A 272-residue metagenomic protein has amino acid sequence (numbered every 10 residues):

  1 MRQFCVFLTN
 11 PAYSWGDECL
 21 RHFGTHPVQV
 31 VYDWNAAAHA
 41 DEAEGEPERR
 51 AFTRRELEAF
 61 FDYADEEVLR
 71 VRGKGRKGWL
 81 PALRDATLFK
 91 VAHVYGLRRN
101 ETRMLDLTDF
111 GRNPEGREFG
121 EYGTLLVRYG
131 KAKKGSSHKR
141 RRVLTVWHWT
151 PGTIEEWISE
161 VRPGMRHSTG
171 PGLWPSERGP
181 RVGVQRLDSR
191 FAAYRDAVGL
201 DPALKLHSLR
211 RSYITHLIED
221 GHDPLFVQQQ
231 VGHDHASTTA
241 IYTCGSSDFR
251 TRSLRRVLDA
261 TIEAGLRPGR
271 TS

Functional and structural regions predicted by a protein language model:
M1-H22, P81, V146: Non-catalytic DNA-binding core/recognition domains of DNA-processing enzymes
N10-C19, A92-E121, L225: Short, charged phosphate-coordinating catalytic segments
G24-V30, M104-T153: Conserved tyrosine-mediated DNA breakage-rejoining catalytic core shared by Y-recombinases
E46, K133-E155, T169-F191: C-terminal catalytic core of Y-nucleophile DNA break-rejoin enzymes
A59-R99: Basic, Lys/Arg- and aromatic-enriched nucleic-acid-binding interface segment
V71-G75, D188-Q229, H233: Short, basic (Lys/Arg/His-rich) helix/loop patches that form interaction surfaces in the mid-to-C-terminal regions
V231-V257: Catalytic-site neighborhood detector that most strongly recognizes the C-terminal catalytic loop/helix of tyrosine
V257-S272: C-terminal secondary-structure termini that scaffold catalytic or DNA-interacting sites
